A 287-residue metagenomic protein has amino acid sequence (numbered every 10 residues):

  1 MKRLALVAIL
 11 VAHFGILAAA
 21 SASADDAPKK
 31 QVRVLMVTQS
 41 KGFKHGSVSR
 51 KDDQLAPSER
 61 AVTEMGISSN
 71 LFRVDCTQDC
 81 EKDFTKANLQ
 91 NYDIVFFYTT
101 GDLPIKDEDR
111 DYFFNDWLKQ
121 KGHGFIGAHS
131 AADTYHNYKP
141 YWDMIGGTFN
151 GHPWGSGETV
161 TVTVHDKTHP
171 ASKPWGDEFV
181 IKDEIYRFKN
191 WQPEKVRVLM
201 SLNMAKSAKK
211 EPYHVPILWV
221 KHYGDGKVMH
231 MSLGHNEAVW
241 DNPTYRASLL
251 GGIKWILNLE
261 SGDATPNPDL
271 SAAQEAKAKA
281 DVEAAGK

Functional and structural regions predicted by a protein language model:
A5-A18: Bacterial N-terminal signal peptides
L17-D25: Signal peptide processing junction and immediate N-terminal pro/mature segment of secreted/exported proteins
A24-Q31, T38, S58-A61, S68-S69 (+2 more regions): Extracellular ligand-binding/catalytic regions of CAZymes and related secreted enzymes and adhesion modules
V34-V37, L89-Y135, D225: Short alpha-beta junction capping motif
S40-F43, C80-D83, T100-P104, F125 (+4 more regions): Solvent-exposed loop/turn segments at secondary-structure junctions within structured extracellular/periplasmic domains
G42-R60: Glycine- and acidic-residue-enriched helix-capping/strand-helix junction motifs
F72-C80: A short beta-strand-loop structural module common to alpha/beta enzyme folds
G147, G155-D225: Catalytic beta-strand/loop cores that center a nucleophilic Ser/Cys/Thr and support acyl-enzyme chemistry
